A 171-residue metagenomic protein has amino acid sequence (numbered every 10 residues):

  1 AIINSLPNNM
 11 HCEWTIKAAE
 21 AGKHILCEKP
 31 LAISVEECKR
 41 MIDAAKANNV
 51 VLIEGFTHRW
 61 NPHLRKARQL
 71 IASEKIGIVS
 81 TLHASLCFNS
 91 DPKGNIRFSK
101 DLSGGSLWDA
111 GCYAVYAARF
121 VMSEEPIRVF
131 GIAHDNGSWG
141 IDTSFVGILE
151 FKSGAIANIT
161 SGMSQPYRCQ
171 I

Functional and structural regions predicted by a protein language model:
A1, E13, R40, P62 (+3 more regions): Alpha-helical elements of Rossmann-like donor-binding domains used by nucleotide-donor carbohydrate transfer enzymes
A1, T81, I156: Short, Asp-centered acidic motifs that coordinate Mg2+ and/or phosphate in catalytic or ligand-binding sites
A1-A44: Beta-loop-alpha module in the N-terminal Rossmann-like domain of NAD(P)-dependent dehydrogenases, especially those
N4, L26-C27, L52-E54, I159: Hydrophobic residues in well-ordered beta-strands that form the structural core
A21-K23, N48-V51, A155: A short helix->loop->beta-strand "cap" motif at the edges of active sites that frequently abuts
R40-T57, G77-L82: Rossmann-fold dehydrogenase core element
H58-S138: Predominantly a Rossmann-like dinucleotide-binding segment in NAD(P)-dependent oxidoreductases
Y116-I171: Contiguous beta-strand/loop segments that form the cofactor/metal-binding neighborhood of enzyme cores
